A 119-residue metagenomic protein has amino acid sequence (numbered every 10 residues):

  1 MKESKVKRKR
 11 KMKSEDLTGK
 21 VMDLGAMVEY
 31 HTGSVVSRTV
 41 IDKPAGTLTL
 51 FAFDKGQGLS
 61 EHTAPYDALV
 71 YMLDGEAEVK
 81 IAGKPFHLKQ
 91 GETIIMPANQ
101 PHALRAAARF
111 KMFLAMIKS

Functional and structural regions predicted by a protein language model:
M1-A45, K80: A short, N-terminal "cap"/entry segment at the start of jelly-roll beta-barrel domains of the cupin/DSBH fold
S34, T49-A64: Conserved short histidine dyad/triad with adjacent acidic residue
T47, E76-E78, P85, P101 (+1 more regions): Structural motif
A52-D54, A64-V79: Short, conserved beta-strand element in jelly-roll/cupin
L73-D74, K89-Q90, A108: A cytosolic small-molecule/anion-sensing beta-strand core signal
G83-A98: Short acidic-glycine-tyrosine-enriched beta hairpin
A98-S119: Ligand-binding loop in jelly-roll beta-barrel domains
